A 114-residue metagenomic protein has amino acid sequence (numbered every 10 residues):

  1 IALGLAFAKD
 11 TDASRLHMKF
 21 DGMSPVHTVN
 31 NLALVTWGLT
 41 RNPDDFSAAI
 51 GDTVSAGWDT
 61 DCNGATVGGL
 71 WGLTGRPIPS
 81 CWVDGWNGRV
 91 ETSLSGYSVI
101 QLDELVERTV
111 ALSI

Functional and structural regions predicted by a protein language model:
I1-G57: Accessory "access/gating" subregions that flank catalytic or transport cores
L34-S113: Catalytic phosphate/nucleotide-handling subdomain of diverse soluble enzymes
